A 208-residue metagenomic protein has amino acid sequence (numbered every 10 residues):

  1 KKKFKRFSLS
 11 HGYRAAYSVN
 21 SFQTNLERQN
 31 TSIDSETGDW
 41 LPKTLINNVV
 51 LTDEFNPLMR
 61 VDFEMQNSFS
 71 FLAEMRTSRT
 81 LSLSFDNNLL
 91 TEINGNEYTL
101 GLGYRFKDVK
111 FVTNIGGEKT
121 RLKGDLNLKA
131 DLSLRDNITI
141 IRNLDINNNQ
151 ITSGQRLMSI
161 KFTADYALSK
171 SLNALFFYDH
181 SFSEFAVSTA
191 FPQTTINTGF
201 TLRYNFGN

Functional and structural regions predicted by a protein language model:
K1-N208: Exposed, low-structure sequence patches enriched in small/polar residues
